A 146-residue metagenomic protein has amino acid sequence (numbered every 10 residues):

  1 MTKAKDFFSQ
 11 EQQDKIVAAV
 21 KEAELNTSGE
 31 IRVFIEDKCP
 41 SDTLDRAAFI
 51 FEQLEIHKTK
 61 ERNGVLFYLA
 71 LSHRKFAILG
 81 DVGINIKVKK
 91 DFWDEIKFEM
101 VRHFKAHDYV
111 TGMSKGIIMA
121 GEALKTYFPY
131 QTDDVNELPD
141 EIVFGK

Functional and structural regions predicted by a protein language model:
M1-G64, L69-K146: A structural boundary signal for the start of the first folded domain, especially the loop/turn and N-capping region
